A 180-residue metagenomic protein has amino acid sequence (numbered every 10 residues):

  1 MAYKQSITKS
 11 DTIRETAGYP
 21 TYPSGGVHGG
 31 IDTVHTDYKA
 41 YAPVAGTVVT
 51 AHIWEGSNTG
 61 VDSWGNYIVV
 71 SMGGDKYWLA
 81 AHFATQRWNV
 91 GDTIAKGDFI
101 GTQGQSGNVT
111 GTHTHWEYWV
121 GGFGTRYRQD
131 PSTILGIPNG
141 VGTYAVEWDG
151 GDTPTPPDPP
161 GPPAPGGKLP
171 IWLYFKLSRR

Functional and structural regions predicted by a protein language model:
M1-K9, R14, V34, K39-A40 (+2 more regions): Acidic, glycine-rich catalytic/binding loops that coordinate metals and/or anionic ligands
D11-V44, I53: Short glycine/threonine/proline-enriched tight-turn/helix- or strand-capping micro-motif at secondary-structure
A17, H35, T50, H82-T85 (+1 more regions): A residue-level detector for short acidic-glycine micro-motifs
H28, A42-R87, T112-Y118: Zn2+-dependent peptidoglycan hydrolase active-site motif and core
G30-D32, K96, G101-T102, H113-W119: Active-site scaffold segments
D32, V69, L79, T102 (+1 more regions): Conserved beta-strand positions that form and line the central face of beta-propeller blades
G46-V48, G91-Q103: A structural signal for short beta-strand/turn segments enriched in small hydrophobics and glycine
W54-G56, I100-N108: Short, charged beta-turn/beta-strand-edge "cap" motif at the junction between a beta-strand and an adjacent loop
